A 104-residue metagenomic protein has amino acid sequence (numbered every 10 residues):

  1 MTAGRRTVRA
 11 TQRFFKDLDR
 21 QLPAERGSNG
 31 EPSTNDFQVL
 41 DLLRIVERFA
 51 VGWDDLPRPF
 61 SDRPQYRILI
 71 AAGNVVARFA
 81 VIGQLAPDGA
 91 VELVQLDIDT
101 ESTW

Functional and structural regions predicted by a protein language model:
M1-R44: Arg/Lys-rich, positively charged N-terminal/basic patches that mediate binding to nucleic acids
M1-T2, I70-W104: Enriched for short, Lys/Arg-rich terminal
T7-V8, F60, L69, A80: Small/flexible residues
N29-S33, P57, P64, I98: Residue-level detector of alpha-helical recognition elements and their boundaries
R44-G73: A short, surface-exposed loop/turn module that caps and links secondary-structure elements
